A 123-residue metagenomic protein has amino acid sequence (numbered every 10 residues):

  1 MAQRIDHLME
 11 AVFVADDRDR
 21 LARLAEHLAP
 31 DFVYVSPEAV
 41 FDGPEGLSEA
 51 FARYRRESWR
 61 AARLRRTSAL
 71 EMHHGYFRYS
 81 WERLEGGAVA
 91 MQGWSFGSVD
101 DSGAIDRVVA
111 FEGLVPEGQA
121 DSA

Functional and structural regions predicted by a protein language model:
M1-H27: Short acidic-aromatic low-complexity motifs
L21-H74: A solvent-exposed, acidic/Ser-Thr-rich amphipathic alpha-helical stretch
A29, S36, L84-E85, D100: Acidic surface patches and DE-rich sequence motifs
Y34, Y79, R107-V108: Short hydrophobic/aromatic-rich beta-strand segments that constitute the beta-sheet cores of beta-sandwich/beta-barrel
A39, G87-A88, G103: Detector for glycine-centered tight turns/loop "hinges" at secondary-structure junctions
L64, A88-S95: Short, surface-exposed coil-to-beta transition loops
F77-G86: Short beta-strand segments that buttress and anchor functional surface loops
Q92-A123: Short beta-strand edge/turn micro-motifs at domain boundaries
